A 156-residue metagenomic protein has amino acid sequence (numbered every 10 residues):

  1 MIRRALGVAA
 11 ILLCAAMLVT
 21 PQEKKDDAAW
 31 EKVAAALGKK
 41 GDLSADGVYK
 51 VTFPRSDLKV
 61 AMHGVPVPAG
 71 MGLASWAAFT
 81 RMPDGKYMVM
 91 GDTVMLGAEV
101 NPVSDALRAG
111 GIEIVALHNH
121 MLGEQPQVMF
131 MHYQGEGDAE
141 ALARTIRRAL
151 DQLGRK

Functional and structural regions predicted by a protein language model:
M1-A9: Bacterial N-terminal signal peptides that target proteins for export
V8-A16: Bacterial N-terminal signal peptides
Q22-V128, H132-K156: Long, contiguous binding/interaction regions
